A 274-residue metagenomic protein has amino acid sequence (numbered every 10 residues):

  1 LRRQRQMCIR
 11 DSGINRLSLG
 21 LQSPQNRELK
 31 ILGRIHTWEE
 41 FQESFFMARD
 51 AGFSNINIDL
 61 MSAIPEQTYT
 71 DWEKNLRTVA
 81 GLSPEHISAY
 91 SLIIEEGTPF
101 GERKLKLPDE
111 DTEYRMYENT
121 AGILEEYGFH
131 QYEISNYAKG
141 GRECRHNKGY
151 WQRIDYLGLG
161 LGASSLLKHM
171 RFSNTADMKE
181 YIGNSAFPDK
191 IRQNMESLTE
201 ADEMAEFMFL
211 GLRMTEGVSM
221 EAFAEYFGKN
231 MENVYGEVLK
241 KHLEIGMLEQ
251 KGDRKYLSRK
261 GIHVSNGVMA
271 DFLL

Functional and structural regions predicted by a protein language model:
R2-K229: C-terminal scaffold of the Radical SAM
K229-L243: Short amphipathic alpha-helical interaction segments
L243-D253: A short, conserved structural fragment
R254-S258: Minor-groove-contacting beta-hairpin "wing" of winged helix-turn-helix DNA-binding domains
K260-L274: Short, amphipathic alpha-helical interaction segments positioned at domain boundaries
